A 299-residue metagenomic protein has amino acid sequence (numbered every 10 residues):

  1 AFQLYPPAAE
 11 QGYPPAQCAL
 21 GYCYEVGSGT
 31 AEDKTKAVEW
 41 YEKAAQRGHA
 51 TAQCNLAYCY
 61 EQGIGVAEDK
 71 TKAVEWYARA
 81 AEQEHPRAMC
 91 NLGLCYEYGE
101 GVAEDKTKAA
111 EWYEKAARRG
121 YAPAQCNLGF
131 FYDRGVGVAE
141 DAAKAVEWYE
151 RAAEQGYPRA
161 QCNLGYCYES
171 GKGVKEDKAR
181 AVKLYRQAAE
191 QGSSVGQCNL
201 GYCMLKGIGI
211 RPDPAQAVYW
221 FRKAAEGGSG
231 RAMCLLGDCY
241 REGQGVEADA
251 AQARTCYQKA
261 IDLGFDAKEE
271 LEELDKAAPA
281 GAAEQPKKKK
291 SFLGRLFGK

Functional and structural regions predicted by a protein language model:
L4, A19-V26, N55-Q62, N91-Y98 (+7 more regions): Hydrophobic face of amphipathic alpha-helices that form TPR/SEL1-like repeat modules and related alpha-solenoid
Y5, E10-Y13, V26-S28, D33 (+19 more regions): Short helix-capping/linker turns of helical repeat alpha-solenoids
A8, C23, A44, C59 (+12 more regions): TPR/TPR-like alpha-solenoid repeats
C18, E39, C54, E75 (+10 more regions): TPR/TPR-like alpha-solenoid signature
V38, E42, Q46, V74 (+8 more regions): Periodic short-repeat tracts
K259-K299: Terminal, low-structured helical/coil segments at or just beyond the last alpha-helical repeat
